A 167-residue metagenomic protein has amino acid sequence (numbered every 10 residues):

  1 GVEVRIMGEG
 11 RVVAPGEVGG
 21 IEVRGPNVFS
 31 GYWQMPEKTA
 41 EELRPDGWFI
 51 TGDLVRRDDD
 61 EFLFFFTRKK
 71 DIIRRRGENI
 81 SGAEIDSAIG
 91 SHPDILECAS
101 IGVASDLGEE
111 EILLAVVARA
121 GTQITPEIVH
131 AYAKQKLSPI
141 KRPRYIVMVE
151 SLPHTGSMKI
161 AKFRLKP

Functional and structural regions predicted by a protein language model:
G1: Short gly/Ser/Thr-rich phosphate-binding loop of adenylate-forming enzymes
V4, G20, G25, S30-G31 (+4 more regions): AMP-binding/adenylate-forming catalytic core of the ANL superfamily
V13-G16, S30-Q34: Active-site glycine/GP-rich loop and adjacent strand/helix microenvironment that borders small-molecule binding pockets
G47: A structured beta-alpha segment of the ubiquitous adenosine-cofactor-binding alpha/beta core
